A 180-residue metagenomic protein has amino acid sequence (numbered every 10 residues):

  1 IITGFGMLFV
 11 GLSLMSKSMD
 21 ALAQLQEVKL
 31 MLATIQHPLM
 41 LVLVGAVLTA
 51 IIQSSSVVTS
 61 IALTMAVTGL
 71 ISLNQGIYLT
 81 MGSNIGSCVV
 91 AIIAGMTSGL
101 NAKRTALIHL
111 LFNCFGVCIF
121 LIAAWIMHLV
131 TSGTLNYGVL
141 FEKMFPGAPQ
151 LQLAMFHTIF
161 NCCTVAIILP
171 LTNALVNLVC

Functional and structural regions predicted by a protein language model:
I1, A91-T97: C-terminal ends of transmembrane helices
I1, Q36, L70-Y78, G147 (+1 more regions): Membrane-water interface of transmembrane alpha-helices in multipass transporters/channels
I2-V47, M65: Helix-loop-helix hairpins and the membrane-proximal interhelical loops of multi-pass alpha-helical transport proteins
T3-G6, A46-I52, T64-T68, I77-N84 (+3 more regions): Transmembrane helix-bundle signature of multi-pass membrane transporters/permeases
L8, L12-S16, Q24-V28, V58-T59 (+3 more regions): Alpha-helical transmembrane segments of polytopic integral membrane proteins, especially the permease/helical cores
A23-T34, M96-C180: Transmembrane alpha-helical segments and their short flanking loops that form helix-hairpins/helix-helix interfaces
A46-V47, I61, C88, I92 (+2 more regions): Alpha-helical transmembrane segments of multipass membrane proteins
T49-G86, G95-N101, G138, K143: Membrane-interfacial helix-loop connectors
